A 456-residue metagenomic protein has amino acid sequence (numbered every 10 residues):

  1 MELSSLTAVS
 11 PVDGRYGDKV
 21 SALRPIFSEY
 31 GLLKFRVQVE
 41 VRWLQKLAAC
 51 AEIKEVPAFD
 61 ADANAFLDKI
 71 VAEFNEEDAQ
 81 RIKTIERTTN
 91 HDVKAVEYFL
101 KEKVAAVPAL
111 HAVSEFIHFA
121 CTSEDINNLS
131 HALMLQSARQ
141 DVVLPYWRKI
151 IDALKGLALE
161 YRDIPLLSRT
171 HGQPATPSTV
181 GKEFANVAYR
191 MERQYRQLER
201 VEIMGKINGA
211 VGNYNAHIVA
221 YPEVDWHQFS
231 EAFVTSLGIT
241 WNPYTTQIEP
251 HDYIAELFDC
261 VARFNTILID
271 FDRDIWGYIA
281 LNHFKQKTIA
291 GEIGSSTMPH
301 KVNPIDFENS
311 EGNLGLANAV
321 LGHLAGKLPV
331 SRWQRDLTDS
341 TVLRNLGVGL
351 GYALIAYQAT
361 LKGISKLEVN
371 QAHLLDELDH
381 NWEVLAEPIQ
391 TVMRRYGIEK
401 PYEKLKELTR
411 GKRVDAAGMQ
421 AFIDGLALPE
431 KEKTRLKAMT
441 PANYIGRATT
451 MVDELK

Functional and structural regions predicted by a protein language model:
M1-H217, Y221-A232, G294, F307-N309 (+5 more regions): A helix-coil-helix interface module used to build multimeric assemblies and to scaffold catalytic/cofactor sites
M1-K34, I85-E86, H283, S295-K456: Glycine-rich cofactor/substrate-binding loops
D13-R15, P108, I164, S230-Q247 (+2 more regions): Acidic-glycine-rich active-site phosphate/pyrophosphate-binding loop
R42-L47, F99, K103, A138 (+17 more regions): Generic, well-ordered alpha-helical scaffold segments in large soluble proteins
S123, I218-Y221, V234-S236, T240-I248 (+4 more regions): A structural signal for small-residue-enriched, beta-sheet-centric alpha/beta enzyme cores and oligomeric scaffold folds
Q136-L144, R148, K155, A185-A188 (+7 more regions): Short amphipathic alpha-helical segments with heptad-repeat character
Q194, T246-R332: Glycine-rich anion/phosphate-binding loop at the beta-strand->alpha-helix junction
T240-V261, D336, S340, M419-F422: Amphipathic, heptad-repeat alpha-helical segments used for oligomerization and assembly
